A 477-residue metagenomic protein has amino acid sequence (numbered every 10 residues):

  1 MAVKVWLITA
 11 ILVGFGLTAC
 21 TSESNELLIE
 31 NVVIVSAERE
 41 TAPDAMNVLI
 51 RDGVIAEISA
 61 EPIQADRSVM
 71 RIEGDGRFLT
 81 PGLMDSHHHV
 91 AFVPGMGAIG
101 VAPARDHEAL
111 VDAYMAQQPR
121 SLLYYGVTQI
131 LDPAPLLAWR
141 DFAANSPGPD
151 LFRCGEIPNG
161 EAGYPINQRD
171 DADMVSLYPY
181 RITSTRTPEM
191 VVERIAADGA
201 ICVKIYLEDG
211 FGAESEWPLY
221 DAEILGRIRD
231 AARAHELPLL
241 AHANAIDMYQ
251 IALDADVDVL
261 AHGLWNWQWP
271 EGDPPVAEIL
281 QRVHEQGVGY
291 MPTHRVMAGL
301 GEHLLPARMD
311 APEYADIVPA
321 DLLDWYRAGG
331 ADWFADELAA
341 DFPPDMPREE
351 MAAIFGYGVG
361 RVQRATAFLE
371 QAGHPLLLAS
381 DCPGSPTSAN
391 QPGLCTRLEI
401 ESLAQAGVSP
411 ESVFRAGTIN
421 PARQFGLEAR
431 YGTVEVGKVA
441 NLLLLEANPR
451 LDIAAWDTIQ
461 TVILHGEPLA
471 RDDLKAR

Functional and structural regions predicted by a protein language model:
T18-A19: C-terminal motif of bacterial Sec signal peptides marking the signal peptidase cleavage site
L27, I34, E38-T80, V101 (+1 more regions): Histidine-rich, glycine-flanked metal-binding segment
I34-N47, S59-E61, G360, Q391 (+2 more regions): Acidic, glycine-enriched loop/beta-strand segments at the rims of small-molecule binding/catalytic pockets
R77-N145, Y164, N244, M248-A255: Metal-associated gating/positioning segment near the N- to mid-region
G100-A113, R169-E189, P238: Active-site mouth loops of central-metabolism enzymes
D112-D141, G148-I157, A200-G210, L237-P238 (+3 more regions): Divalent metal-dependent hydrolysis catalytic cores, especially in the metallo-beta-lactamase
M190-A213, Y220, N266-A406: Active-site neighborhoods of metal-dependent hydrolases
R194-A255, P383: Divalent metal-binding pocket/active-site signature
